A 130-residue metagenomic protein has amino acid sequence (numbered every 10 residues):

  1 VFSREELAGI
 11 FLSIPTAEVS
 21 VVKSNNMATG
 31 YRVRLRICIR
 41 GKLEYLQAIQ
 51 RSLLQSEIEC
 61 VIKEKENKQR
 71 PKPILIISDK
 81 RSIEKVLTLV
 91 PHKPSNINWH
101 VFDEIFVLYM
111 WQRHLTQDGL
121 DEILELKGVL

Functional and structural regions predicted by a protein language model:
V1-L130: Internal intein/HINT superfamily modules and their associated LAGLIDADG
